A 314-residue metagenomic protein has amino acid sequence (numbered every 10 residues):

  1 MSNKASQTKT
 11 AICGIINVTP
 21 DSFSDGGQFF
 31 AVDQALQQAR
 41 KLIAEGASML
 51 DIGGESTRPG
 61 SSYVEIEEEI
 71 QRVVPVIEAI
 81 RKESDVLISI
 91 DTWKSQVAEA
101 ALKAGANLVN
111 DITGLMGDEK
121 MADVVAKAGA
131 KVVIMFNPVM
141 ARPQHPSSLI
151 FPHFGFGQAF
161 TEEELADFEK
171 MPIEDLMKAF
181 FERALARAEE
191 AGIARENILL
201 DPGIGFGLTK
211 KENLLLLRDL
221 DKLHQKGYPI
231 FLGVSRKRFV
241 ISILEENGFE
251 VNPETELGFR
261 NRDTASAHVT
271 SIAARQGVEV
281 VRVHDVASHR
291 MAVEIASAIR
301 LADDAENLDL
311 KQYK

Functional and structural regions predicted by a protein language model:
M1-P20, E189-I193, E246, L301-K314: N-terminal amphipathic alpha-helix/helix-capping segment at the start of soluble metabolic enzymes
N3-Q28, G60, I77-E78, M135-E169 (+1 more regions): N-terminal small/glycine-rich loop or linker at the start of catalytic domains across soluble metabolic enzymes
I16, L42, G46, D91 (+4 more regions): Conserved, mostly hydrophobic/aromatic
V18-P20, T57-R58, L115-T209: Conserved anion-binding
S22-S24, S48-P75, G203-K210: Glycine-rich, proline-tolerant flexible connector loops at the mouths of alpha/beta enzymes
S24-K41, E68-Q71, G114-E119, E174-F181: Glycine-rich anion/phosphate-binding loops
S62-E99, K127-N137, A179, L217-L232 (+2 more regions): Alpha-helix-loop-beta-strand connector modules within alpha/beta enzyme cores
V86-W93, N107-G117, E174-M177, V280-H284: Catalytic beta/alpha-barrel core
